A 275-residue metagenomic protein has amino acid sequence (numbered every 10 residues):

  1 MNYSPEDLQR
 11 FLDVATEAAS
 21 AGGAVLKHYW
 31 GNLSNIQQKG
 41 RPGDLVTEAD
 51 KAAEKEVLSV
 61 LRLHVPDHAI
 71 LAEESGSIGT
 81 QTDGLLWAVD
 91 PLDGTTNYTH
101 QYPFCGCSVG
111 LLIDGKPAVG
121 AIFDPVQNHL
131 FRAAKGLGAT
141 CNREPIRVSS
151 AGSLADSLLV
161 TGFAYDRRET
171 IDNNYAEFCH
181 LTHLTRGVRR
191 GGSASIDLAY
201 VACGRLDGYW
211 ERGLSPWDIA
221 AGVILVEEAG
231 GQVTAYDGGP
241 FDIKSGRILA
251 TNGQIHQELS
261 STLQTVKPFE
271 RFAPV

Functional and structural regions predicted by a protein language model:
M1-L92, Q254, S261, P268-V275: N-terminal subdomain of lithium-sensitive/metallo-dependent phosphomonoesterases centered on the IMPase/IPPase/PAP
L26, D50, L61, T95 (+6 more regions): Residue-level signal for inorganic ion chemistry
N32, C105, A133-L137, E227 (+1 more regions): A short, compositionally biased
Q38, G79-Q81, D114, R132 (+3 more regions): Solvent-exposed alpha-helices and their adjacent loops that cap or buttress functional pockets in soluble metabolic
K51, K55, E74, P91-G94 (+5 more regions): Generic detector of well-ordered alpha-helical packing
Q81-T140: DPxDG-like acidic metal-binding loop motif
R147-V275: An extended, acidic
